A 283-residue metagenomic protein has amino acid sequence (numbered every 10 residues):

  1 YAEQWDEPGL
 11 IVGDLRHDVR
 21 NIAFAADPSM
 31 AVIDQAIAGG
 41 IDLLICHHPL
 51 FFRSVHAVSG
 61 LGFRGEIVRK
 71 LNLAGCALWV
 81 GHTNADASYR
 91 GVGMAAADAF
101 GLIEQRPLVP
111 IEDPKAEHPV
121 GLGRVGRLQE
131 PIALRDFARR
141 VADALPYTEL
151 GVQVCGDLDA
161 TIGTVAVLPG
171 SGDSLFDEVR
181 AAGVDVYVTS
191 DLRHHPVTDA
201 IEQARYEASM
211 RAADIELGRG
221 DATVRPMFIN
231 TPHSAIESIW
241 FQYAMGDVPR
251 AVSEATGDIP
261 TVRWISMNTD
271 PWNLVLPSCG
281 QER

Functional and structural regions predicted by a protein language model:
Y1-R283: Hydrophobic structural segments
